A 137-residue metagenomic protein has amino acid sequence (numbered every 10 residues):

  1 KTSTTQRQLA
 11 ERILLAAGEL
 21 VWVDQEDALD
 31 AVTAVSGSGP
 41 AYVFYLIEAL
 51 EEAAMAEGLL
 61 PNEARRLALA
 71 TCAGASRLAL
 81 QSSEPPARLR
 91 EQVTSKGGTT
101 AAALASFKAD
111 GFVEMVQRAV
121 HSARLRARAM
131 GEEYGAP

Functional and structural regions predicted by a protein language model:
K1-A31, F44-Q81, R126, M130: Internal alpha-helical scaffold of NAD(P)-dependent oxidoreductase catalytic cores
A28-A34, P86-E91: Short pre-catalytic strand/loop immediately N-terminal to key active-site residues, enriched for Gly-Thr
G39: Aromatic-residue-lined binding/catalytic grooves and analogous aromatic/hydrophobic interfacial grooves in multimeric
V43-F44, T94: Short, contiguous hydrophobic alpha-helices characteristic of membrane insertion segments
L69-P137: NAD(P)-dependent Rossmann-like dehydrogenase/reductase catalytic/cofactor-binding core
